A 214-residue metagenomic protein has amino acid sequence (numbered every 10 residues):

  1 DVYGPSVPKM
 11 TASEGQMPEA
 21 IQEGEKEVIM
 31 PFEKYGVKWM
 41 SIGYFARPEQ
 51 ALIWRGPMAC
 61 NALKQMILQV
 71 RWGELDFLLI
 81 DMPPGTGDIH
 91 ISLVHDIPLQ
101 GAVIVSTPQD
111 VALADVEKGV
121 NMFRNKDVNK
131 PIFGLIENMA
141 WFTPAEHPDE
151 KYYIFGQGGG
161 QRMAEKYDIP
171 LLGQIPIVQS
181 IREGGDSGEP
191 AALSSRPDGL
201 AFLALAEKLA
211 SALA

Functional and structural regions predicted by a protein language model:
V2-E49: Phosphate-binding loop that captures ATP/GTP phosphates
V2-G4, F45-R47, P84-T86, P108-A112 (+2 more regions): Conserved nucleotide-binding/hydrolysis micro-motifs of P-loop NTPases
V7, M40, L63, D81 (+5 more regions): Residue-level signature of catalytic and energy-coupling elements of molecular machines, predominantly ATP/GTP-dependent
K9, S92, T107-P108: Structural and coupling elements of P-loop NTPases
S41-I42, I104-T107, L135-E137: Conserved beta-strand segments of the P-loop GTPase G domain that flank and frequently precede/overlap
G43-L93: Phosphate-binding/switch loop-helix module in NTP-utilizing enzymes
G73-M82, G87, P98-V120: Conserved Switch II/interswitch segment of TRAFAC-class P-loop GTPases
V120, R124-A214: C-terminal lobe/tail of nucleotide-utilizing enzymes
